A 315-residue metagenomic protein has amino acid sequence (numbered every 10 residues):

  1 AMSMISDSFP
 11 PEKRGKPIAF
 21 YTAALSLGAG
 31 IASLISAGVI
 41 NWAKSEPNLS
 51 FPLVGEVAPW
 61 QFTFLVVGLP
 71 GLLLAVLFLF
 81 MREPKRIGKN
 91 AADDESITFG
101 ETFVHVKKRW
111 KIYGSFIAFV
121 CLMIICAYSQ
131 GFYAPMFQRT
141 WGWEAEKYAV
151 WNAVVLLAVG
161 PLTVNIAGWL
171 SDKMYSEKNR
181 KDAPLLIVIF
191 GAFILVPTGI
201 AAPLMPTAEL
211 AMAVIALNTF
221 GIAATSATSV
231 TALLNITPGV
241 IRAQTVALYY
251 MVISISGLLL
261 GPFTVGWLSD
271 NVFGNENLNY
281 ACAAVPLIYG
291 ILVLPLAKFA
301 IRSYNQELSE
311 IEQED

Functional and structural regions predicted by a protein language model:
A1-L25: Cytoplasmic helix-loop-helix junction between adjacent transmembrane helices in 12-TM secondary transporters
Y21-L79: Helix-loop-helix hairpin linking two adjacent transmembrane segments in secondary transporters
N41, G68-N90, V293-A300: C-terminal membrane-cytosol helix-exit motif in multi-pass small-molecule transporters
N41-V67, A183-L186, W267-I288: A membrane-interface helix-boundary motif in multi-pass transporters
F80-E101, L308-E314: Flexible cytoplasmic inter-helical loops of multi-pass small-molecule transporters
R109-A167, I222-S226, V230, G257-V265: Extracytoplasmic gate region of multi-pass secondary transporters
K181-S229: C-terminal transmembrane helical hairpin of 12-TM major facilitator-type secondary transporters
I236-F273: A late C-terminal transmembrane helix in Major Facilitator Superfamily
